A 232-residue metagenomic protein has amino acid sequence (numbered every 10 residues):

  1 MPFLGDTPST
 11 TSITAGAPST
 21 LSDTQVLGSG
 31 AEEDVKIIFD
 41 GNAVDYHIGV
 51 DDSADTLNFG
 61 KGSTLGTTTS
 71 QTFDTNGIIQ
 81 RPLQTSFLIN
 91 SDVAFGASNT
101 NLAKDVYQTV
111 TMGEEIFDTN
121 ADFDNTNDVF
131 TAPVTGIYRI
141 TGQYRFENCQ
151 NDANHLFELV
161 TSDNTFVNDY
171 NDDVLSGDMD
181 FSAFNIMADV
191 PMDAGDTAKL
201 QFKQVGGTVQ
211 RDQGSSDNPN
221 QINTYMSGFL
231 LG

Functional and structural regions predicted by a protein language model:
P2-F3, P8, T14-T68, T85 (+4 more regions): Self-maturation zones of extracellular/virion spikes and adhesins
D34, D45, D51, D55 (+4 more regions): Acidic side chains
N76-G232: Extracellular jelly-roll beta-sandwich "head" domains, especially the C-terminal globular C1q domain
